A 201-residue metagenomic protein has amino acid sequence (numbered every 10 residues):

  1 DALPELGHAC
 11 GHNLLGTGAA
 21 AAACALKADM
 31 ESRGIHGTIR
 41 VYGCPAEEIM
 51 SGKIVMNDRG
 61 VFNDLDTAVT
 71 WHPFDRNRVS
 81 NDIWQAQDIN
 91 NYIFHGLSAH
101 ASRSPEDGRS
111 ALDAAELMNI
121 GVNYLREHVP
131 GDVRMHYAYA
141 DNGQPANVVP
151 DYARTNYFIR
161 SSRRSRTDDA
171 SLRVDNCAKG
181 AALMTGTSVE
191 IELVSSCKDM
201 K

Functional and structural regions predicted by a protein language model:
A2-G7, N13-L14, S32-P150, R160: Histidine/acidic-residue-rich, glycine-tolerant segments that coordinate divalent metal ions
G7-H8, A23: Internal helix-loop-helix
G16-A21, A25, M56: Cytochrome P450 catalytic-core helices
A21-H36: Flexible, small-residue-rich helix->loop connector segments that border functional cores
L125-R126, D175-T185: A common structural junction motif
A146-N176, V189, S195, M200: A conserved active-site cap/scaffold subdomain adjacent to cofactor or substrate pockets
